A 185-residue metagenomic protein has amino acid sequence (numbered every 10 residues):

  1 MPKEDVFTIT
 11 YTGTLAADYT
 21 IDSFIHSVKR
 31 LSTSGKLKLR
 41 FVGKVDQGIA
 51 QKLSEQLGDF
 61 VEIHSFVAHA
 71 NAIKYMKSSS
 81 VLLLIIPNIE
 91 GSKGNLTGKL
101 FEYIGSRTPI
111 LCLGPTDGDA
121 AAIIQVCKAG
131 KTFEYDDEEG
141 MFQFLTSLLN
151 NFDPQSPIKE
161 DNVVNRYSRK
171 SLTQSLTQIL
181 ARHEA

Functional and structural regions predicted by a protein language model:
P2-Y19, I25, L172: Conserved donor-binding/catalytic core segment of Leloir-type glycosyltransferases
V6, S32, K36-G43, G48-K74: Nucleotide-activated donor-binding/catalytic signature segment of Leloir-type glycosyltransferases, i.e., the conserved
I21-G35: Short hydrophobic signal-anchor/transmembrane segments that target glycosyltransferases and glycosylation machinery
I73, G98-S106, A121-A122: Short alpha-helical segment that forms part of, or immediately flanks, the ligand-binding pocket in carbohydrate-active
M76-K93: Acidic donor-binding loop of glycosyltransferase active sites
V81-I85, E102-G114: Short hydrophobic beta-strand element within catalytic cores of glycosyltransferases and related nucleotide-activated
P115-T146: Change "using UDP/GDP/dTDP sugars" to "using nucleotide sugars
D136-E139, D153-R182: A charged, aromatic-enriched C-terminal amphipathic alpha-helix characteristic of glycosyltransferases across folds
